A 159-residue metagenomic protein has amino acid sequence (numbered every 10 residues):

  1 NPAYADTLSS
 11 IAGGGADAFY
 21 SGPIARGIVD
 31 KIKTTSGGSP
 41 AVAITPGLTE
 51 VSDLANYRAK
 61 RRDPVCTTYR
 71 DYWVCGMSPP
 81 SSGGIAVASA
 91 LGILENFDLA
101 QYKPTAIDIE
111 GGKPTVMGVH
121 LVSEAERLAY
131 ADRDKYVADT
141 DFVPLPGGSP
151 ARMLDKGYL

Functional and structural regions predicted by a protein language model:
N1-L159: Feature marks proteins synthesized as precursors that undergo proteolytic processing into two chains
